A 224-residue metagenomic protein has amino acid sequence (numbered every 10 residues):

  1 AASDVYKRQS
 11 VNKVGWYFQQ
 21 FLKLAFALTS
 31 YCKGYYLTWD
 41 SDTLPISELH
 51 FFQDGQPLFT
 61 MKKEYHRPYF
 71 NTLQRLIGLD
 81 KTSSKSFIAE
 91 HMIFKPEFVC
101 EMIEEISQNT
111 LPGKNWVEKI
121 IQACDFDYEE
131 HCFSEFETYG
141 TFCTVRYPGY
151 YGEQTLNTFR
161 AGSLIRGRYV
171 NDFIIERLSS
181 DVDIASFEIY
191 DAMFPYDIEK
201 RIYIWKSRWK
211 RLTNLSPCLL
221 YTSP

Functional and structural regions predicted by a protein language model:
A1-Q9, Y221-P224: Conserved small/polar residues in nucleotide/adenosyl-binding loops
S3, K7-R8, R168-F173, R177: Active-site donor-binding segments of glycosyltransferases and PAPS-dependent sulfotransferases
R8-G34: A conserved donor-nucleotide-binding helix/loop in the catalytic core of Leloir-type glycosyltransferases
W16-L24, D42, C132-E137: Conserved glycosyltransferase catalytic-site signature
K33-D42: Short beta-strand-to-loop acidic/aromatic patch adjacent to the donor-nucleotide binding site
I46-Q74: Conserved donor-nucleotide/metal-binding helix-loop-beta segment in metal-dependent transferases, i.e., the alpha-helix
A89-I174: Catalytic core and acceptor-binding pocket of nucleotide-sugar-dependent glycosyltransferases
A185-S223: Membrane-proximal basic amphipathic "stem/tether" segments
